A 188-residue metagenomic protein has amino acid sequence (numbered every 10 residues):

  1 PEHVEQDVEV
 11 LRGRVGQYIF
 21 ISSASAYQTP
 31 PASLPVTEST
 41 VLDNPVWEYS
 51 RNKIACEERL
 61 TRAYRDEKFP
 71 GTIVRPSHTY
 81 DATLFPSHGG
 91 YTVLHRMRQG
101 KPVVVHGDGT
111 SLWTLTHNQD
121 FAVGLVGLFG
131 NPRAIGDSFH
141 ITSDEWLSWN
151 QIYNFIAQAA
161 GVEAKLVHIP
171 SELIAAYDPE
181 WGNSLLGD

Functional and structural regions predicted by a protein language model:
E2-E5, S148-N150: Short, well-ordered alpha-helical microsegments
E5-Y64, T72: Conserved Rossmann-fold NAD(P)-dependent oxidoreductase catalytic core, especially the SDR/UDP-sugar
I19-S22, T72-H78, T114, H140: Structural signature of the Rossmann-like NAD(P)-dependent dehydrogenase/reductase core
Y27-P30, D81-T83, S148-W149: Short catalytic/ligand-binding loop motif for oxyanion handling, primarily in non-cytosolic enzymes, centered on
R51, T116, L147: Residue-level signal for the nucleotide or nucleotide-sugar donor/cofactor binding architecture
D66-L112, I156: NAD(P)-dependent short-chain dehydrogenase/reductase
S87-V93, H106-G130, G136-D137, Q151: Substrate-positioning beta->alpha
G127-G187: Mid/C-terminal beta-alpha module of Rossmann-like enzyme folds, strongest in SDR-family dehydrogenases/epimerases
